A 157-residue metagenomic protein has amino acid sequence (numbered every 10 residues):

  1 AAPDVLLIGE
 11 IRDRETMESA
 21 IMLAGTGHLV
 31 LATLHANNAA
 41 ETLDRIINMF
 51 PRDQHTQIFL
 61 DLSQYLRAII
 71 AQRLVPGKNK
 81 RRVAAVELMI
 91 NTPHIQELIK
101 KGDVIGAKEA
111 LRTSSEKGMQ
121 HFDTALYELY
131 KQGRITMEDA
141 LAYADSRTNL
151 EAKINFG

Functional and structural regions predicted by a protein language model:
A1-G157: Short, flexible helix-loop junctions that flank or precede catalytic/ligand sites
